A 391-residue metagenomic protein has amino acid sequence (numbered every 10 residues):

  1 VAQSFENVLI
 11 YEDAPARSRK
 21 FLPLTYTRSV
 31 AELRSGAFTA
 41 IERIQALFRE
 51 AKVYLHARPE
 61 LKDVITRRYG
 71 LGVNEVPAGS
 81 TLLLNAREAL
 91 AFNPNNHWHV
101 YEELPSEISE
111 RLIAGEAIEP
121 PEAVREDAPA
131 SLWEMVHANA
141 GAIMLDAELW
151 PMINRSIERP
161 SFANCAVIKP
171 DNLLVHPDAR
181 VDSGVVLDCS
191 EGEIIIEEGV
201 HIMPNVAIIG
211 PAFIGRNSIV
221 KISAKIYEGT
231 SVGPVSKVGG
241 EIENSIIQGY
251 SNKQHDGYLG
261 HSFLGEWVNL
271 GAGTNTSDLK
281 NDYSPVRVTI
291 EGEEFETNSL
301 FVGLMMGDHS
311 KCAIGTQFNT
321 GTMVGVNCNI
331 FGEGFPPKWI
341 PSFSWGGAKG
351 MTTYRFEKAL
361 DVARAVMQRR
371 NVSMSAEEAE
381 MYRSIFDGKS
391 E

Functional and structural regions predicted by a protein language model:
V1-N172, E333-E391: Terminal amphipathic alpha-helical/low-complexity segments used for targeting or macromolecular assembly
N7, N74, N85, N93-N96 (+15 more regions): Detector for Asparagine
P15-K20, S29-E32, A37, I222-S223 (+2 more regions): Glycine-rich hexapeptide-repeat left-handed beta-helix
T39-E42, W133, P177, R216 (+3 more regions): Active-site-proximal helix/loop capping residues that flank conserved catalytic or ligand/cofactor
H56, H97-H99, H137, H176 (+5 more regions): Histidine (H) residue identity feature
S80, G184, N327: Conserved beta-strand and immediately adjacent loop positions that scaffold enzyme active sites
E88-L90, D188, F318: Short, charged beta-turn/beta-strand-edge "cap" motif at the junction between a beta-strand and an adjacent loop
S156-G265, K280-N281, M305, M323: Extended beta-solenoid/beta-helix repeat architectures
